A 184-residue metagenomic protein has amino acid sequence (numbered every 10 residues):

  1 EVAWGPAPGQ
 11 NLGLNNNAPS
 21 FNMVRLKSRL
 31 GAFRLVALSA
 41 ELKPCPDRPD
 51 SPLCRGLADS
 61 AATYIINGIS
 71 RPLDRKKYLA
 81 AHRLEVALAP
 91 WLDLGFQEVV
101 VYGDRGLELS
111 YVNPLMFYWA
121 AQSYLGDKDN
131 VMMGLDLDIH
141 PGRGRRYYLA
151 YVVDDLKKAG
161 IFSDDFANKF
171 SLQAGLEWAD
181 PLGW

Functional and structural regions predicted by a protein language model:
A3-A7, L14-W184: Signature for the C-terminal beta-barrel architecture of outer-membrane proteins
